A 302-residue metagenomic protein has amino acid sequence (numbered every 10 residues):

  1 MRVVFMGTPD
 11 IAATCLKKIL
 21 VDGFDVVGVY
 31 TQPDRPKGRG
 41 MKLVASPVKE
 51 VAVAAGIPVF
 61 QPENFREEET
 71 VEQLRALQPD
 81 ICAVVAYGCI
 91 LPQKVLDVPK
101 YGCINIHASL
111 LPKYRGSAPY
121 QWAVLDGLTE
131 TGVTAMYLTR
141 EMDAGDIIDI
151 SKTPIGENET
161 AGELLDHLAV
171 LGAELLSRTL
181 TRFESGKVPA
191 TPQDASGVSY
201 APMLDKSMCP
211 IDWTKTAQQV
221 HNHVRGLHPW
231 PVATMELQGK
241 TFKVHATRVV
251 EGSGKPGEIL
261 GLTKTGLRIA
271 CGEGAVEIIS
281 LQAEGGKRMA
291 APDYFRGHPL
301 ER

Functional and structural regions predicted by a protein language model:
M1-G40: N-terminal Rossmann-like dinucleotide-binding module
G7, V29, A52, C82 (+7 more regions): A residue-level signal for conserved active-site and pocket-lining positions in enzyme catalytic cores
P9-I11, E63-R66, Y87-I90, V250: Short beta->alpha connector loops
V21-D22, Q32, I81-Y200: Donor/substrate-binding cores of folate-linked one-carbon enzymes
D25, G56-P58, G102: Conserved beta-strand segments of alpha/beta enzyme cores
P36-Q78: N-terminal glycine-/serine-/threonine-rich beta1-alpha1-beta2 phosphate-ribose binding loop of Rossmann-like
P202-K215: Acyl-group handling in specialized metabolite and lipid biosynthesis
T214-R302: An anion-binding loop in the catalytic cleft
